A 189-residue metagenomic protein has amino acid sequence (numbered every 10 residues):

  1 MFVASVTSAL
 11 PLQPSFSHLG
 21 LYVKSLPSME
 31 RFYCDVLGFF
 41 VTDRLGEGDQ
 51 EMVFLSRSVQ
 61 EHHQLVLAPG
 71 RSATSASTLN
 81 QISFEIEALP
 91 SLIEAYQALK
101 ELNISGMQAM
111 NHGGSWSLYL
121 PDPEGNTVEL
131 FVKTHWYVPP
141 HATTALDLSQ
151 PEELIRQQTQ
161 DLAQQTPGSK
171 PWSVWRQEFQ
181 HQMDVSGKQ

Functional and structural regions predicted by a protein language model:
F2-L10: A detector for short, charged/polar N-terminal pre-domain segments
V3, P14, K24-P27, S83-T127 (+2 more regions): Vicinal oxygen chelate
L10-P11, L21-H62, G187: Core segments of cupin and vicinal oxygen chelate
L19, I82: Hydrophobic adenine-recognition pocket in adenosine-nucleotide-binding enzymes
L45-G48, A73-T74, M110-G113: A short beta-turn/loop motif at secondary-structure boundaries
E51-V53, N80, W116-L118: Short beta-strand micro-motifs in enzyme catalytic cores
F54, L65-A68, E129: Conserved beta-strand in the GNAT
Q60-H62, A73, L89-L92: Short, charged/polar surface micro-motifs in flexible loops or helix N-caps
